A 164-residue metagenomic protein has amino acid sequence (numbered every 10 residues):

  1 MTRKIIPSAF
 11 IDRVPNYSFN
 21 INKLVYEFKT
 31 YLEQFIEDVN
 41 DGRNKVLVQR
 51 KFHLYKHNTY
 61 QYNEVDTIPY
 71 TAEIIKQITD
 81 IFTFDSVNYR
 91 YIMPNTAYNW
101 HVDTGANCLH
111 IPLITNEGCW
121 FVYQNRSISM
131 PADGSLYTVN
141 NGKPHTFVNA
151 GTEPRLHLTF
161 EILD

Functional and structural regions predicted by a protein language model:
M1-I81: Non-heme Fe(II)/2-oxoglutarate
I75-P94: A short glycine-rich, His/Asp/Glu-containing loop-to-beta-strand
Y91-M93, V102-C119: Short, conserved beta-strand element in jelly-roll/cupin
A97, G118-C119, Y137, G142-V148: Histidine-centered metal-chelating micro-motifs
V102-T104, Y123-Q124, N149-T152: Short glycine/proline-enriched turns and hinge-like loops at secondary-structure junctions
N107-P112, L136-T138, T152-D164: A short hydrophobic beta-strand segment most commonly corresponding to one strand of the jelly-roll/cupin
I114-A132: A short beta-strand-loop-beta hairpin characteristic of the jelly-roll/cupin
I128, D133, N140-G142, F147 (+1 more regions): Conserved SAM-binding loop
